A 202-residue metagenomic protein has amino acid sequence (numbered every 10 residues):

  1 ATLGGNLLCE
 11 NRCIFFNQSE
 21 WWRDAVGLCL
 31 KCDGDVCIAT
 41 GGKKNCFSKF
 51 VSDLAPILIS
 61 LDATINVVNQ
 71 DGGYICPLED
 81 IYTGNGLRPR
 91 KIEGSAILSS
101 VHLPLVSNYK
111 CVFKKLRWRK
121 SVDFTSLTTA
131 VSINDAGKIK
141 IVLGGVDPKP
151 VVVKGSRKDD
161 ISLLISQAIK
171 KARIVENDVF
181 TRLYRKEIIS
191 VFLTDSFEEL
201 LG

Functional and structural regions predicted by a protein language model:
A1-G202: C-terminal structural segment of proteins
